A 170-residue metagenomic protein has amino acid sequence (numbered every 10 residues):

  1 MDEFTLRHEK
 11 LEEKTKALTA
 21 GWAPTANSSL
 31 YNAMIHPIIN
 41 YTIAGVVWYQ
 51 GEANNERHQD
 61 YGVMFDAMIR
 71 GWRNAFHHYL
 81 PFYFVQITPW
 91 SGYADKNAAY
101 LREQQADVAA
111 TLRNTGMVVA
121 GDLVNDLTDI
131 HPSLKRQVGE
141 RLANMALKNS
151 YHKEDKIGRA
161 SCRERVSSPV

Functional and structural regions predicted by a protein language model:
M1-R165: Cell-envelope and extracellular/periplasmic
V166-V170: Hydrophobic alpha-helical segments, chiefly the membrane-spanning helices and signal/signal-anchor peptides
